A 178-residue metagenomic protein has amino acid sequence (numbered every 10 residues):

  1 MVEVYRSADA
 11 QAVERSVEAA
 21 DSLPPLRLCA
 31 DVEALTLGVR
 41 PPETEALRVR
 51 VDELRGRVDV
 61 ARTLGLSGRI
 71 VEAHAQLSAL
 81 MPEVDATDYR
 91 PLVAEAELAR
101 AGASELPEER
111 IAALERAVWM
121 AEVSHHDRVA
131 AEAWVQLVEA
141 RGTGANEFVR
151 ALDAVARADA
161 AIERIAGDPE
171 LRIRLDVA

Functional and structural regions predicted by a protein language model:
V2-V71, G142, D159: N-terminal alpha-helical interaction modules that lie
E3, W119, H126-E139, E147-D153: Hydrophobic or amphipathic alpha-helical targeting/insertion segments
Y5-A8, A12, V84, A121-S124 (+3 more regions): Alpha-helical junction/boundary sensor with strong preference for TPR arrays
S7-R15, E43-A46, Y89-L92, R164-I173: Acidic, Ser/Thr-rich low-complexity linear motifs
S22-P24, L54-G68, E95-P107, E132-E147 (+1 more regions): Tandem amphipathic alpha-helical repeat scaffolds
D52, D85, Y89-L92, A99 (+5 more regions): Structural signature of alpha-solenoid helical repeat junctions
A73, L80, V93, R110 (+3 more regions): Solenoid-repeat scaffolds in large eukaryotic assemblies
S78-A86, E115-V123, A156-R164: Amphipathic alpha-helical segments of tetratricopeptide repeats
